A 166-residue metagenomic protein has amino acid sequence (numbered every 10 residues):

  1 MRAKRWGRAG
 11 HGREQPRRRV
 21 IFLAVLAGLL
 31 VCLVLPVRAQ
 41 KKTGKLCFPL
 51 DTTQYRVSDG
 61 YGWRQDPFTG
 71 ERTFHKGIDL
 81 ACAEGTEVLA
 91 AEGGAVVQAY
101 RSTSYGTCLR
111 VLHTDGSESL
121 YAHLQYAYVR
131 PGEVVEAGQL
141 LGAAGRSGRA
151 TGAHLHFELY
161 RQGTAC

Functional and structural regions predicted by a protein language model:
M1-T43: N-terminal secretion targeting segments of exported proteins
C32-T107, A137, A150, C166: Surface-exposed, glycine-biased beta-strand/turn segments
S58-D59, A81, L112, A122-Q125 (+1 more regions): Residue-level detector of conserved, well-ordered beta-strand and adjacent loop positions that form binding/recognition
H75, A90-Y128, A153-H154, E158-R161: Zn2+-dependent peptidoglycan hydrolase active-site motif and core
C82-E84, Y126-A127, P131: Active-site acidic-Proline motif in GNAT/NAT acetyltransferases
T86, S119, A127, G142 (+1 more regions): Glycine-centered loop/turn positions within well-structured domains that cap or flank conserved ligand/cofactor-binding
Y128-A153: Beta-rich strand-turn-strand
